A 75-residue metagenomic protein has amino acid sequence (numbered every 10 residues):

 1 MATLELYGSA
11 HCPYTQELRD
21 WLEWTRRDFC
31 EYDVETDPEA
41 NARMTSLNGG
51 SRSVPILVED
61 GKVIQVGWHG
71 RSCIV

Functional and structural regions predicted by a protein language model:
M1-C30: Local sequence-structure signature of Cys/Sec-based thiol-disulfide redox active-site neighborhoods
P13, T36, I64: Glycine-/small-residue-rich active-site loops that bind phosphorylated ligands and cofactors
E17-R19, T45-S46, W68-C73: Non-catalytic interaction surface on structured domains
D33-G50: Thioredoxin-like thiol-disulfide oxidoreductase module
N48-V58: Structural micro-motif
E59-V75: Non-catalytic, surface beta->alpha helical segment in thiol-disulfide oxidoreductase systems
